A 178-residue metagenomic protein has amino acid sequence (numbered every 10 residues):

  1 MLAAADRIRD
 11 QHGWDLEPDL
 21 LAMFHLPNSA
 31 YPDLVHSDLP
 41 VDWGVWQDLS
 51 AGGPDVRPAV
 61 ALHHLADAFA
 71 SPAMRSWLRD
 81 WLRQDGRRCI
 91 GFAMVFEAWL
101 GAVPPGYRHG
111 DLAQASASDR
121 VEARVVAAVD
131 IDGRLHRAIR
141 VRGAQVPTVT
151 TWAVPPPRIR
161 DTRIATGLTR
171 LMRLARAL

Functional and structural regions predicted by a protein language model:
M1-A4: N-terminal extension/subdomain marker
D6-R57: N-terminal interaction modules that seed assembly of large macromolecular complexes
D10, L39-D42, A73, W77 (+2 more regions): Acidic, low-complexity intrinsically disordered regions
E17-L20, C89-G91, V121-V125: Short, surface-exposed beta-edge/turn micro-motifs
S29, R79-R88, G106-S118: Intrinsically disordered, low-complexity coil segments
V41-A66, T150-T151, P155-R158: Compact, glycine/acidic-enriched structural inserts
S50-V103: Short HxH-centered metal-ligating active-site micro-motif
A98-L178: Glycine-rich, aromatic-bearing surface loops/beta-hairpins
